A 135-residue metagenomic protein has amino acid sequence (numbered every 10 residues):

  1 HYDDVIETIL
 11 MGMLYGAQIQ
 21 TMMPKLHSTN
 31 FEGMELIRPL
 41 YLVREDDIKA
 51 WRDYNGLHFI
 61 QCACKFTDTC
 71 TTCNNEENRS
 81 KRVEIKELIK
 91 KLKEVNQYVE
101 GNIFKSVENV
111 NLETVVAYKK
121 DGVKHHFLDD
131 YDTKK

Functional and structural regions predicted by a protein language model:
H1-D46, I103, K120, K124: Active-site adenylate/phosphate-handling loop in enzymes that bind or generate adenylated species
Q20-K25, Q61-A63, F127-D130: Glycine-rich loops and low-complexity Gly/Arg-rich segments that provide flexible linkers or classic glycine-based
T21, N96-E100, T114-Y118: Secondary-structure transition/capping residues
L26-G33, N55, N109-K135: AMP-forming adenylation/ATP pyrophosphatase catalytic core
E35-I48, A63, V107-T114, D130-T133: Noncatalytic linker/hinge segments flanking ATPase motor cores
V43-K105: Mid-to-C-terminal catalytic subdomains of enzymes that bind/position adenosyl phosphate moieties or nucleic-acid
